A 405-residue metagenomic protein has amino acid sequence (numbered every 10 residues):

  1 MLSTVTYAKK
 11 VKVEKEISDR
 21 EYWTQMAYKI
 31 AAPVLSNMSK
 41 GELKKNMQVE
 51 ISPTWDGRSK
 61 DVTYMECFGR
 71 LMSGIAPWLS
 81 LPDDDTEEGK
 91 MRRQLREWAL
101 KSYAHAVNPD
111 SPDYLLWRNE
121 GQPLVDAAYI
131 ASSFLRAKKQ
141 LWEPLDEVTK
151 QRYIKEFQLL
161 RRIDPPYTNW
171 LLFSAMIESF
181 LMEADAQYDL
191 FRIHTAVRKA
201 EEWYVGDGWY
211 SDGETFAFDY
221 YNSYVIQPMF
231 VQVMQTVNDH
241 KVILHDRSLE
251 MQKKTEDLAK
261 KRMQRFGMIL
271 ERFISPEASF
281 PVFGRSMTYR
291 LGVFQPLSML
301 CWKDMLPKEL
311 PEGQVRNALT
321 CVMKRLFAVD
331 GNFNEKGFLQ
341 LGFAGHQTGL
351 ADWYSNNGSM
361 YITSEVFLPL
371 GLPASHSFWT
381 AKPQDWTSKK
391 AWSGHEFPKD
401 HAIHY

Functional and structural regions predicted by a protein language model:
M1-L2: N-terminal export leaders
Y7-D56, K60, P77, L81 (+1 more regions): Terminal, non-catalytic domain-edge segments
S18-K45, E87-K101, K139-E147, M182-E201 (+2 more regions): An acidic intrinsically disordered interaction segment
S59-D84, E88: N-terminal carbohydrate-binding/catalytic regions of secreted carbohydrate-active enzymes
Y64, I75-W78, R92-L244, S248 (+3 more regions): Aromatic-lined, polymer-binding surfaces characteristic of secreted/periplasmic polysaccharide-degrading enzymes
D83-E87, W142, K241, S375-K382: Structured alpha-helical bundle/scaffold domains in large eukaryotic membrane-trafficking regulators
